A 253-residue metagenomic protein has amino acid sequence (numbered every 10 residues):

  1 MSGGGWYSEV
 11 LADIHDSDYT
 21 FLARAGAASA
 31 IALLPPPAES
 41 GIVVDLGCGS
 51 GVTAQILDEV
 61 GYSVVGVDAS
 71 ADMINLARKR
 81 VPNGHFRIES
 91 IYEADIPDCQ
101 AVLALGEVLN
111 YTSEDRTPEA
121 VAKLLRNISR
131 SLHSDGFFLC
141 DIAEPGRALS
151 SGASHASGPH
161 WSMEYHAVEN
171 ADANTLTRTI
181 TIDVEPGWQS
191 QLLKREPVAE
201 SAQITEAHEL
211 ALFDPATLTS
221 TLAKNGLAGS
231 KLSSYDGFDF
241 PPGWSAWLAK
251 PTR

Functional and structural regions predicted by a protein language model:
M1-A38: Conserved class I S-adenosyl-L-methionine
G47-G49: Class I SAM-dependent methyltransferase "Motif I" SAM/SAH-binding loop
G51-E93: Class I SAM-dependent methyltransferase SAM/SAH-binding core
Y92-A101: A short acidic, Gly/Pro-enriched loop at the edge of an enzyme's catalytic core that lines a small-molecule cofactor
Q100-E119: A short SAM/SAH-binding and catalytic strip from SAM-dependent methyltransferases
E119-S134: A short glycine-rich, Lys/Arg-flanked "PGG" loop and its adjoining helix->strand segment in the class I
L139-T221: SAM-dependent methyltransferase
P215-R253: C-terminal lobe and adjacent flexible extensions of AdoMet/dcAdoMet transferase-like proteins
